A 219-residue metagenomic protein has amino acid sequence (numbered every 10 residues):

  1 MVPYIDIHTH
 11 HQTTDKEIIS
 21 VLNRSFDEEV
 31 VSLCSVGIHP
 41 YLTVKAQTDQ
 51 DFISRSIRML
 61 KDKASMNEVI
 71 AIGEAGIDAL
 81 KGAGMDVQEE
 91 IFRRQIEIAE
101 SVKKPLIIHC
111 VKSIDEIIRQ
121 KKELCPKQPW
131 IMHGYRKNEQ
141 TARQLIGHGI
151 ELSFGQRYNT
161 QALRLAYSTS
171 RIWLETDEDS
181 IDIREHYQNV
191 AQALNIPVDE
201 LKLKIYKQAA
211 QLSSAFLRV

Functional and structural regions predicted by a protein language model:
M1-V219: Mid-domain alpha/beta scaffold segments of enzyme catalytic cores
